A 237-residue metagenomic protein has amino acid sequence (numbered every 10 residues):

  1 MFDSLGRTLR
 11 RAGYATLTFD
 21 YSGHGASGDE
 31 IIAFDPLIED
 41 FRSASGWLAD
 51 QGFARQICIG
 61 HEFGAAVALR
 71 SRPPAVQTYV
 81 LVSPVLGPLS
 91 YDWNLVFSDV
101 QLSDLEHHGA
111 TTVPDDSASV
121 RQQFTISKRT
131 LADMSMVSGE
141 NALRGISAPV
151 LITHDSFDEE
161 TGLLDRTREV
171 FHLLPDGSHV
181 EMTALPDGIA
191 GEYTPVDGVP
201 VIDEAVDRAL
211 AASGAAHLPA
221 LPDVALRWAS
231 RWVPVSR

Functional and structural regions predicted by a protein language model:
M1, E30-D35, V196: Short glycine-enriched, charge-decorated loop/helix-capping segments at active-site entrances that position
F2-A26: Conserved alpha/beta-hydrolase
I31-Q51: Alpha/beta-hydrolase active-site loop
Q51-E62: Alpha/beta-hydrolase fold nucleophile elbow
A65-A75, Y79: Short glycine-enriched nucleophile-adjacent loop and the immediately C-terminal alpha-helix near the catalytic center
A75-W228, V235: The alpha/beta-hydrolase serine catalytic core
